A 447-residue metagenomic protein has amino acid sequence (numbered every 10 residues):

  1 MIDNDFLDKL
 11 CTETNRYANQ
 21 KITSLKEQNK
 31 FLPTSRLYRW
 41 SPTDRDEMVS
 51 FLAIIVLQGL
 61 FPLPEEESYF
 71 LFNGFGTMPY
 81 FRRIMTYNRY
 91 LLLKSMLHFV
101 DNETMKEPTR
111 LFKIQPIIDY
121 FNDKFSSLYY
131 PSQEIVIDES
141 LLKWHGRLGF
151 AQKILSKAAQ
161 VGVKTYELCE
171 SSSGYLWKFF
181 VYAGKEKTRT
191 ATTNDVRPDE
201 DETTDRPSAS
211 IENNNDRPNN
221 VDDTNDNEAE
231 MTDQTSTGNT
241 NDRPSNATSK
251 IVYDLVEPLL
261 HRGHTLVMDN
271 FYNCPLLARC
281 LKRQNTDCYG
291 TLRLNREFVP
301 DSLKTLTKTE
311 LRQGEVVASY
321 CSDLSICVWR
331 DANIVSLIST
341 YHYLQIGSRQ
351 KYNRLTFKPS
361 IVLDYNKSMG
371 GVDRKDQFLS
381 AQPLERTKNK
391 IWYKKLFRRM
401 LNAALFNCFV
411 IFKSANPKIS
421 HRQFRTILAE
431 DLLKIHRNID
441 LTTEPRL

Functional and structural regions predicted by a protein language model:
M1-D216, N220-R279, N285-D287, T291-R296 (+9 more regions): N-terminal initiation segments
D287, F298-L401, N407: An anionic, glycine-rich sequence signature occurring as long contiguous blocks
N416: Short polybasic linear motifs
L447: Cys/His-rich Zn2+-binding "zinc-finger" mini-domains, especially FYVE domains and B-box/RING-like TRIM modules
